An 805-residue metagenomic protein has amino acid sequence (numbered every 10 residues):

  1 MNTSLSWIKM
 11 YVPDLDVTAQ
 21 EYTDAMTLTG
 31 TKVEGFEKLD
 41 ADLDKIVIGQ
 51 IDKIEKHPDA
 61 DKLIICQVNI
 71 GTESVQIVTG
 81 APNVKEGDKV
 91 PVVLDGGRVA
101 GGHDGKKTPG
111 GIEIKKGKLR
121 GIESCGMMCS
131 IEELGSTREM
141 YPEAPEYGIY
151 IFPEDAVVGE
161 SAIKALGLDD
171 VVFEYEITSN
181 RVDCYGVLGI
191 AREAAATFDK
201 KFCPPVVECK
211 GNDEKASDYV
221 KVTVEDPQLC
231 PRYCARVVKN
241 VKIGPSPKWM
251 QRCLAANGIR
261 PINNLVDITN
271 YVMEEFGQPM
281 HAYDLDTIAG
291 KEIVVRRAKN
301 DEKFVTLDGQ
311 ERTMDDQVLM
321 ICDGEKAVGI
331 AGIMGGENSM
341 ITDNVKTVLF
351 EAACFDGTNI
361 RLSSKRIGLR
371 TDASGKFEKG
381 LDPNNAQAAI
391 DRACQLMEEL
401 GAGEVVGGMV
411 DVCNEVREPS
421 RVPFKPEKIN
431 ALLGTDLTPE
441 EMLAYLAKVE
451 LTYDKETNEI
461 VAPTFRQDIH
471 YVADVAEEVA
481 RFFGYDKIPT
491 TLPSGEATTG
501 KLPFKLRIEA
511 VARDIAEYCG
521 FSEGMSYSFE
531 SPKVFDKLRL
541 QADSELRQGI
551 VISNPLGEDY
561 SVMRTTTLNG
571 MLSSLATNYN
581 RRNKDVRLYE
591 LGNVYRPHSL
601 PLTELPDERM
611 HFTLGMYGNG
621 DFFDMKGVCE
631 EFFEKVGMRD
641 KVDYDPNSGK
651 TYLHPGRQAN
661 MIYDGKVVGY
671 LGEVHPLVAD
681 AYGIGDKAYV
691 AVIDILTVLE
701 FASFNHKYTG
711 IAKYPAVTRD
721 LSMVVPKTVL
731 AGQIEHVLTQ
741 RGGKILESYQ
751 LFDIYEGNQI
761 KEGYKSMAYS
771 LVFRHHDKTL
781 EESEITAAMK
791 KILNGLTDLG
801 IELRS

Functional and structural regions predicted by a protein language model:
M1-E214, L349, G368, D372 (+3 more regions): Phosphate-backbone binding interfaces of nucleic-acid-interacting proteins
L5, D24, I64, F198 (+1 more regions): Glycine/proline-enriched, intrinsically flexible loops and inter-domain linkers
D40-D44, G211-N212, A497-T498, L502 (+3 more regions): Beta-rich nucleic-acid/ligand-interaction surfaces
I48-V78, V158, N263, T269-N338: Conserved mixed alpha/beta core segments that line enzyme active sites in large multi-domain catalysts
R120-G135, A144-I149, I163, V171 (+4 more regions): Mobile "lid/hinge" segments at catalytic clefts and subdomain interfaces of large enzymes
F198-V224, G401-I429, D436: Terminal amphipathic helices with adjacent charged low-complexity linkers/tails
V422-K584, R719, V772-H776, L780-S805: Extended, well-folded interaction surfaces typified by the phenylalanyl-tRNA synthetase beta subunit core
K448-L451, H598-L602, D607-E608, T613 (+1 more regions): A carboxyl-terminal module marker
